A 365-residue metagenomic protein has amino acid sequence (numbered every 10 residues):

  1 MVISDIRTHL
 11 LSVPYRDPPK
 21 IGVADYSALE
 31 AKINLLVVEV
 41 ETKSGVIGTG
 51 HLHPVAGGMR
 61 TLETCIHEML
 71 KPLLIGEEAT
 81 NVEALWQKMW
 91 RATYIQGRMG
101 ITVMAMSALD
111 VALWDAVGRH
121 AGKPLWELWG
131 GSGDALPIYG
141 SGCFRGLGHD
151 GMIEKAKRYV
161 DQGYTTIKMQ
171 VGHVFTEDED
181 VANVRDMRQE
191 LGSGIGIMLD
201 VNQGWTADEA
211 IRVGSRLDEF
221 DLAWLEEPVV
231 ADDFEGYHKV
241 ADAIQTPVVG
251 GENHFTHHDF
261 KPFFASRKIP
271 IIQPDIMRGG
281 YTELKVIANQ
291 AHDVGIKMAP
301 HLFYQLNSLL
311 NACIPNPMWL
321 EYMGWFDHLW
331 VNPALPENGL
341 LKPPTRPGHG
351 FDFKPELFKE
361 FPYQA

Functional and structural regions predicted by a protein language model:
M1-S44, T49, H53-V55, D327: Structured beta-strand/loop patches that form or line metal/cofactor-binding pockets in enzymes
I3, G45, L70, L109 (+8 more regions): Conserved, mostly hydrophobic/aromatic
E41-H120: Metal- or metallocofactor-binding catalytic centers and their adjacent structured scaffolds across diverse enzyme
G48-G50, I138-S141, I167-M169, I197-V201 (+5 more regions): Hydrophobic faces of well-ordered beta-strands that scaffold small-molecule active sites in alpha/beta enzyme cores
I101, D110-G146: Glycine-rich, aromatic-flanked loop segments that form ligand/cofactor-binding clefts across common enzyme folds
D134-A243: Metal-dependent enolase-superfamily TIM-barrel catalytic cores that perform enediolate-based chemistry
S215, D221, D232-L340, P344-P347: Shared catalytic-loop signature of beta/alpha-barrel
H349-A365: Extended hydrophobic packing segments that form well-structured cores
